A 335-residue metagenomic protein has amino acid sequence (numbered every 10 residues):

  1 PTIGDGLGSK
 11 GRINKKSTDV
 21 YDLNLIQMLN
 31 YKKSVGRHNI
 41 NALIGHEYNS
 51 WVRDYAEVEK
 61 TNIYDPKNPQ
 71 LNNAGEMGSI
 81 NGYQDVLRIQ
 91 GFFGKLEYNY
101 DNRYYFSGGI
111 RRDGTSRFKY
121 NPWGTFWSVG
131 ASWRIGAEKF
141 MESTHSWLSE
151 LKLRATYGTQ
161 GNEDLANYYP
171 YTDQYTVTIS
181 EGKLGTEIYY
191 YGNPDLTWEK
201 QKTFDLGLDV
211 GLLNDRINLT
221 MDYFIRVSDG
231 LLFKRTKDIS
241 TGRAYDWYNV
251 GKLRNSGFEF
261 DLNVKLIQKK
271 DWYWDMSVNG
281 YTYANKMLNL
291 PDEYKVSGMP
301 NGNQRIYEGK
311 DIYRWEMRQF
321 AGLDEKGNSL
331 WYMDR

Functional and structural regions predicted by a protein language model:
P1, L7-M317: Extracellular/periplasmic, surface-exposed regions of secreted and cell-surface proteins
R314, F320-G322, K326-G327: Active-site-adjacent helix-turn-beta-strand microarchitecture at beta-sheet edges that either contains or buttresses
K326-R335: Short, intrinsically disordered, charge-balanced linker/junction segments flanking boundaries in proteins
